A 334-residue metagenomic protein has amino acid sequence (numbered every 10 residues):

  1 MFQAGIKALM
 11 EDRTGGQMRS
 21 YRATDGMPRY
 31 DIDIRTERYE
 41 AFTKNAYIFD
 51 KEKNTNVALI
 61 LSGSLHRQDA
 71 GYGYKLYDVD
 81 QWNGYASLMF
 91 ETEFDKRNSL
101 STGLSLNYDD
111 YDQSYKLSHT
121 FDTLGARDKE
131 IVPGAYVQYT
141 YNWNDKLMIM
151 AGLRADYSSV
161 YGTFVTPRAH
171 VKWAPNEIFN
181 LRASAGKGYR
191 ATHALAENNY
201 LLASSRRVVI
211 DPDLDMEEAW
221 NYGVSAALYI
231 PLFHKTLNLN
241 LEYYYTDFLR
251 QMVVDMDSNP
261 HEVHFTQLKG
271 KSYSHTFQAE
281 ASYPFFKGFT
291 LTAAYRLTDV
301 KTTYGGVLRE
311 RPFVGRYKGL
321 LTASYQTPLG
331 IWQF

Functional and structural regions predicted by a protein language model:
M1, K51-G73, S99-D109, S114 (+4 more regions): Surface-exposed extracellular loop regions of Gram-negative outer-membrane beta-barrel proteins
M1-V57, G63-Q81: Flexible loop and strand-edge segments within Gram-negative outer membrane beta-barrel domains
F2, D12, D50-V57, K96-L100 (+5 more regions): Repeated loop/turn-to-beta-strand initiation elements of outer-membrane beta-barrel proteins
A8-D12, G63-R67, L106-D112, L153-S159 (+6 more regions): Transmembrane beta-strands of outer-membrane beta-barrel pores
D31-E37, R67, Y74-W82, F121-I131 (+5 more regions): Replace "Gram-negative outer membrane beta-barrel proteins" with "bacterial and organellar outer membrane beta-barrel
Y47-F49, L88-F94, Y141, A155 (+7 more regions): Residue-level signature of outer-membrane beta-barrel architecture
N56-A70, A174, N180-R182, D213-Q267 (+1 more regions): Membrane-embedded beta-barrel scaffold of Gram-negative outer-membrane proteins
N142-N144, L239, Y243-D247, F265-F334: Gram-negative outer-membrane beta-barrel transporters
